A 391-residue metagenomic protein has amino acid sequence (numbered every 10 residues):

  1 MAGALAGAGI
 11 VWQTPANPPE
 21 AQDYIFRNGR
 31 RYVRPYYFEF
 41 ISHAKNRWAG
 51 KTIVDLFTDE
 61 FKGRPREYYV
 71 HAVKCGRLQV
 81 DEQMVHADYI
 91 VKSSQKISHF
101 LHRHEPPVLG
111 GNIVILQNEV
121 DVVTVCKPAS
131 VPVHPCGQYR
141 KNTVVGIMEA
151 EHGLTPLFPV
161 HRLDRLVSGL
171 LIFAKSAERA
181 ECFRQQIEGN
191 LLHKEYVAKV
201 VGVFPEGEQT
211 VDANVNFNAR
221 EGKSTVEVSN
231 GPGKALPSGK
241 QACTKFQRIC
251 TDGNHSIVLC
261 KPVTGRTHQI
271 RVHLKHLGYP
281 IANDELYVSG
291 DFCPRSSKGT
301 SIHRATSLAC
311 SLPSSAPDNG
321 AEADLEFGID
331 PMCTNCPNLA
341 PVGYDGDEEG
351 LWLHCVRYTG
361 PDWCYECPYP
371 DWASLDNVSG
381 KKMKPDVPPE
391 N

Functional and structural regions predicted by a protein language model:
M1-N391: RNA pseudouridine synthases
